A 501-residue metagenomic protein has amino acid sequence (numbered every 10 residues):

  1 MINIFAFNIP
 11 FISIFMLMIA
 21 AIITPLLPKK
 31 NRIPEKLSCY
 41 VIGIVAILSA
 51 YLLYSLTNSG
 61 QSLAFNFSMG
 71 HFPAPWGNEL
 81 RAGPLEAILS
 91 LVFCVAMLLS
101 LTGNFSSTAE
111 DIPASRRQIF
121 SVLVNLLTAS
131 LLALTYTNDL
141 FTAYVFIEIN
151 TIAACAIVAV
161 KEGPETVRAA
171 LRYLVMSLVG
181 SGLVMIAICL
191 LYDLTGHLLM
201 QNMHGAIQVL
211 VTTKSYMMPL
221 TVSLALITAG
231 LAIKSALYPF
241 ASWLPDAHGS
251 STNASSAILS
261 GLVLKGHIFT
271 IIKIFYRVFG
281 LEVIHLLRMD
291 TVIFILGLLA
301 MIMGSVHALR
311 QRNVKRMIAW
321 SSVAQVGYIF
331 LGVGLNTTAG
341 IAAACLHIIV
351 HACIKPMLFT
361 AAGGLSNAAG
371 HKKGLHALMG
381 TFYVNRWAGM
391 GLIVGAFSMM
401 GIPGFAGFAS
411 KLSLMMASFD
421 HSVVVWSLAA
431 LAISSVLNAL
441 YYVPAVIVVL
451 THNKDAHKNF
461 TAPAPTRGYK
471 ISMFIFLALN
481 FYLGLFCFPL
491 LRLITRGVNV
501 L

Functional and structural regions predicted by a protein language model:
M1-I12, I22-V122, G205, T495-V500: Transmembrane helix-loop-helix hairpins at membrane boundaries of multipass inner-membrane proteins
N8-A20, A187, G401: The first (N-terminal) embedded transmembrane alpha-helix
F11-M16, R117-L126, I318-V323: Short hydrophobic alpha-helical membrane-embedded segments
R32-G43, R168-G180, N385-G389, R467-F474: Alpha-helical transmembrane segments and their helix-start/interface "positive-inside/aromatic belt" motifs in integral
Y40-Y54, S177-C189, I393-M399, I475-L485: Hydrophobic alpha-helical membrane-insertion segments
L99-T108, T128-F141, A154-L412, M416-V448: Hydrophobic transmembrane alpha-helices and their helix-loop junctions in integral membrane proteins
E148: Short phosphate-coordinating micro-motif centered on Lys-Gly-acidic
S251, H371, Y383-W387, V443-L501: Cytoplasmic/organellar membrane-interface segments at the starts of transmembrane helices in multi-pass inner-membrane
